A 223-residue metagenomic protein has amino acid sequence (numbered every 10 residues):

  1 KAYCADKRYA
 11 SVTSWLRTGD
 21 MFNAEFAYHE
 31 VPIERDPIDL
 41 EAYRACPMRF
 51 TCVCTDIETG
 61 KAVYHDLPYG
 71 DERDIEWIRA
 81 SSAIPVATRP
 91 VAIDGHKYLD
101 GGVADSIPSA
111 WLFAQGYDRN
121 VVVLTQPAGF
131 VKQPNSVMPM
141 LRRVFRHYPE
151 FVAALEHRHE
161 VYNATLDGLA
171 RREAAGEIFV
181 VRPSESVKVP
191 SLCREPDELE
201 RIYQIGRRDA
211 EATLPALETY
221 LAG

Functional and structural regions predicted by a protein language model:
K1-G223: Patatin-like phospholipase
